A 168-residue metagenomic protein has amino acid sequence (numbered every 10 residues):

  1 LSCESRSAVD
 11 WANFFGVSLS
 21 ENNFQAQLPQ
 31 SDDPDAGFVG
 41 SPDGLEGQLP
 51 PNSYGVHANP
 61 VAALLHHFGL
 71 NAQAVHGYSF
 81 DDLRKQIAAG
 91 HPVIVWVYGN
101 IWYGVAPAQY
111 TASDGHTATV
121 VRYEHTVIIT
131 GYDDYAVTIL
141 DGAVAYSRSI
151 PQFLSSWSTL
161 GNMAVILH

Functional and structural regions predicted by a protein language model:
L1-L83, A88-H91, N162-H168: Cysteine-nucleophile protease catalytic domains, especially the papain-like/related folds used in DUB/UBL proteases
S7, H76-S79, V97-I101, G131-D133 (+1 more regions): A mature extracytoplasmic/lumenal domain signature
L19, Q27-S31, D35, G40 (+5 more regions): Generic preference for flexible, low-structure residues
V93-V95: A short, Trp-centered hydrophobic/proline-enriched beta-strand micro-motif
Y103, A108-V121, T126-H168: Noncatalytic regulatory segments and standalone regulatory/sensor domains
